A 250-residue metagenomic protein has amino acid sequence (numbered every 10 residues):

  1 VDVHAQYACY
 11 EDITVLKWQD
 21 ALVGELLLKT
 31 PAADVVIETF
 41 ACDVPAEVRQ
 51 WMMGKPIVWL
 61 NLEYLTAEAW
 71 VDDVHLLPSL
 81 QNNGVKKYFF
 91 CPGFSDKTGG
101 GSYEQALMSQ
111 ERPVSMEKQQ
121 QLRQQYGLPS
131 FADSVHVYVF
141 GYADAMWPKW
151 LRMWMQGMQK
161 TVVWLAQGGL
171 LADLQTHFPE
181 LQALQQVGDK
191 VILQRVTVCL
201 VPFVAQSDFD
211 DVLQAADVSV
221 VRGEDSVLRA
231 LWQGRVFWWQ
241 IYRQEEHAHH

Functional and structural regions predicted by a protein language model:
V1-G84, G168: Active-site and donor-binding regions of nucleotide-sugar-utilizing enzymes
D34-V35, H136, V218: Structural motif
E38-C42, L62-L65, P92-F94, V139-D144 (+2 more regions): Structural motif
G54-V58, Q159-K160, R235: A short helix->loop->beta-strand "cap" motif at the edges of active sites that frequently abuts
Y64-P148: A nucleotide-sugar donor-handling region in carbohydrate enzymes
K149-K160: Short hydrophobic signal-anchor/transmembrane segments that target glycosyltransferases and glycosylation machinery
Q159-P202: Catalytic donor nucleotide-activated moiety binding site of glycosyltransferases and closely related
F203-H249: A donor-sugar binding/catalytic signature common to diverse glycosyltransferases and related nucleotide-sugar
